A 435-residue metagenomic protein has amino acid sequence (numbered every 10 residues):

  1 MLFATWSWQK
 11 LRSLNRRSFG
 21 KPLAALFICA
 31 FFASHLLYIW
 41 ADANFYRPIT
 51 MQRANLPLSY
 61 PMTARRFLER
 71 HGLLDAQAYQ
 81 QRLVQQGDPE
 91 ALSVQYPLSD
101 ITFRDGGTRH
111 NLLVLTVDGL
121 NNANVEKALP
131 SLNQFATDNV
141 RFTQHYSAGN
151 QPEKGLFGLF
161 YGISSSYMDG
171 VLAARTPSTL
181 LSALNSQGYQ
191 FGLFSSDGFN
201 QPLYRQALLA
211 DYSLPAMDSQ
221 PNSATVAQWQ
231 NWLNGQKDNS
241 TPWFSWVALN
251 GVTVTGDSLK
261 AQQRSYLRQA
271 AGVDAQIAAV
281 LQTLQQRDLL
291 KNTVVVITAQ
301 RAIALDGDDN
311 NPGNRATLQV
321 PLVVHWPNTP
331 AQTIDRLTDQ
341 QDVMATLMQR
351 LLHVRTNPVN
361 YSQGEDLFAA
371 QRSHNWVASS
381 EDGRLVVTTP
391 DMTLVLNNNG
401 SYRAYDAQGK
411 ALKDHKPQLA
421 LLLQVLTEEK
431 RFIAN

Functional and structural regions predicted by a protein language model:
L2-I39, F199, P327-N435: Membrane-interface soluble catalytic domains
A30-F31, L37-D257, L351, G364: Active-site-proximal alpha/beta segments of enzymes that process anionic O-linked groups
S166, A261-Q262, W326-A331: Flexible glycine/proline-enriched surface loops and loop-helix/loop-strand junctions
S178, S223, A227, A271-A275 (+1 more regions): A structural signal for well-ordered alpha-helical segments within the folded catalytic domains of diverse enzymes
P202, W232-A279, A304-A316: Active-site His/acidic residue clusters
L233, K237, L281, V294-V296 (+2 more regions): Short, hydrophobic alpha-helical segments
T283-Q285, L290-N292, V296-P330: Histidine-centered active-site microenvironments of extracellular/periplasmic hydrolases and transferases
